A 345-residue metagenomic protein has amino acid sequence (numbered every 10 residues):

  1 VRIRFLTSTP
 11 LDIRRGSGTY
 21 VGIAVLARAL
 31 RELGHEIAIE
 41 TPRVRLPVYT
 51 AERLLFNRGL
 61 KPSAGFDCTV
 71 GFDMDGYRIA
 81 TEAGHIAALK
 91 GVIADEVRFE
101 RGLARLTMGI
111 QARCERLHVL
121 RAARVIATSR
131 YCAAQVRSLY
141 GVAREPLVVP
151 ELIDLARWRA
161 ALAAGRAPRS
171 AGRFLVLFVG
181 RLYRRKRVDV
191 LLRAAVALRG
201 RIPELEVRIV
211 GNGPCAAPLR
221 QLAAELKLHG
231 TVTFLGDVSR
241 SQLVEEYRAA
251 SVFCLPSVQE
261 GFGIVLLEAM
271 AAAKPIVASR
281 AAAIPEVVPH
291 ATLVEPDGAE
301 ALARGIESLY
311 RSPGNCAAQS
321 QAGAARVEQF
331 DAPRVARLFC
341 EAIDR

Functional and structural regions predicted by a protein language model:
L106-V125: Membrane-proximal helix-turn-helix segments that form the acceptor-binding/catalytic region of lipid-linked
Y131, L152: Carbohydrate-associated surface elements
P168-K186, L192-A195: Conserved donor-binding/catalytic core segment of Leloir-type glycosyltransferases
R220-V238: Nucleotide-activated donor-binding/catalytic signature segment of Leloir-type glycosyltransferases, i.e., the conserved
D237-V238, E245-A250: Short alpha-helical donor nucleotide-sugar binding micro-motif in glycosyltransferases
V258: Aromatic "clamp/platform" in nucleotide-sugar-dependent glycosyltransferases that forms part of the donor/acceptor
P275-A278: Short hydrophobic beta-strand element within catalytic cores of glycosyltransferases and related nucleotide-activated
A291-E300, S308-P313: Conserved acidic donor-binding segment of nucleotide-sugar-dependent glycosyltransferases
